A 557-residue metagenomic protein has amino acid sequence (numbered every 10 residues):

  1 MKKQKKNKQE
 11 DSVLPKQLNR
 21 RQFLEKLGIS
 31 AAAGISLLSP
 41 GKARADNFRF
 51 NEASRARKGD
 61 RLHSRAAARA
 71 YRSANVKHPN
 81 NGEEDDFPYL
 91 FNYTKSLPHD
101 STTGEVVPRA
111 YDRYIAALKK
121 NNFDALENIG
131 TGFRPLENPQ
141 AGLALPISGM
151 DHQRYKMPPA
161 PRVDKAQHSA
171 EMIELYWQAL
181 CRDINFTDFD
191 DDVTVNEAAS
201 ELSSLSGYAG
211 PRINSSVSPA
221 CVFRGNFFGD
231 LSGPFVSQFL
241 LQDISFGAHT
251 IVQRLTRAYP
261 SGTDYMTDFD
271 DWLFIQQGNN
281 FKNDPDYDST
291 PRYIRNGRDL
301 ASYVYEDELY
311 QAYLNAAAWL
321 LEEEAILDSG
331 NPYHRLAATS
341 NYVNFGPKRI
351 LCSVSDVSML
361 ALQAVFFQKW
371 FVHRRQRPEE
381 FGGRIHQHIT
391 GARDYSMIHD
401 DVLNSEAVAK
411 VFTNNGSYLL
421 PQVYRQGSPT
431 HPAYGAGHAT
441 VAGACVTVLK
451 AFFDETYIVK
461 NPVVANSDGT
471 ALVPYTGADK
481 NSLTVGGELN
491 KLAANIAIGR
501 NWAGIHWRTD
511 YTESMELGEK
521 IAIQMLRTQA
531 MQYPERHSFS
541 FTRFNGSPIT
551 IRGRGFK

Functional and structural regions predicted by a protein language model:
M1-N19, R44: N-terminal secretory signal peptides
K2, N7-E10, L24-I29, A33: Intrinsically disordered, low-complexity segments
V13-L14, E25-K26, A31, G443 (+1 more regions): Intrinsically disordered, low-complexity segments enriched in polar/charged small residues
K16-E25, A33-F48: N-terminal twin-arginine translocation
L38, R44-F556: Hydrophobic alpha-helical bundle signature of multipass membrane enzymes
